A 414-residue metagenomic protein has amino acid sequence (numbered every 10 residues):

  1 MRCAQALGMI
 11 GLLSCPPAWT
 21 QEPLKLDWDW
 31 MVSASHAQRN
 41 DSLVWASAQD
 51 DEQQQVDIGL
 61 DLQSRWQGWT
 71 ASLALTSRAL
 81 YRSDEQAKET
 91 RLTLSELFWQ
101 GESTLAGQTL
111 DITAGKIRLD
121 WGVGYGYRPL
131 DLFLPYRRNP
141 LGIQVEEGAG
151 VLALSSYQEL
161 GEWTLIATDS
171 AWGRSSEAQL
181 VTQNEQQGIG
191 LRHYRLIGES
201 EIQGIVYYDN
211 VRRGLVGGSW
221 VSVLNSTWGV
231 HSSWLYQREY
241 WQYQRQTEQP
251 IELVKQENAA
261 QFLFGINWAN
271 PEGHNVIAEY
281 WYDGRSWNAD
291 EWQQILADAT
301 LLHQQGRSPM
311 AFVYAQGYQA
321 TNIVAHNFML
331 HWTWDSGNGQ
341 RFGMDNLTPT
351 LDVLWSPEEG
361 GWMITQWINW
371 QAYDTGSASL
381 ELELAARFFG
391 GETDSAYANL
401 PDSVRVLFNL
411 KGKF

Functional and structural regions predicted by a protein language model:
Q21-L43, S64, A71-L73, G161-E162 (+2 more regions): Transmembrane beta-strand segments of Gram-negative outer membrane beta-barrel proteins
E22-D27, T70, A106-T109, N139 (+1 more regions): Signature for the C-terminal beta-barrel architecture of outer-membrane proteins
E22-L26, L62-W66, G101-L105, S155-Q158 (+10 more regions): Residue-level signature of outer-membrane beta-barrel architecture
W30-Q38, L73-A79, I112-K116, L165-D169 (+7 more regions): Transmembrane beta-barrel strands of outer-membrane/channel proteins
M31, D57-D61, E96-F98, V151-A153 (+9 more regions): Membrane-embedded beta-strand positions in outer-membrane beta-barrel channels/transporters
Q63-S170, G391: Outer membrane beta-barrel
D84-E89, Q144-E146, T182-Q187, V206-V216 (+3 more regions): Solvent-exposed loop/turn segments connecting transmembrane beta-strands in outer-membrane beta-barrel proteins
F328-L330, R387, P401-F414: Outer-membrane beta-barrel "beta-signal"
